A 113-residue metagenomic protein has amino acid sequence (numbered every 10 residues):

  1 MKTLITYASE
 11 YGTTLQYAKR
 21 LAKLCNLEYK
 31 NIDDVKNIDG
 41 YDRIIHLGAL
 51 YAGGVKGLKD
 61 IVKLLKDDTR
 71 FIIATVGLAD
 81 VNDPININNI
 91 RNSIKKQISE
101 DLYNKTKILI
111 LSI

Functional and structural regions predicted by a protein language model:
M1-K2, D42: Short, surface-exposed connector motifs at secondary-structure boundaries
K2-L24: N-terminal beta1-alpha1 ligand-phosphate binding loop
G12, K36, D80: Flexible, glycine-rich phosphate/dinucleotide-binding loops and adjacent beta-alpha linkers at cofactor/substrate
L24-E28, G40-H46, L50-I113: FMN-binding flavodoxin-like domain, especially the glycine-rich phosphate-binding loop
N31: Catalytic-core regions of hydrolytic enzymes
D34-G40: Short amphipathic alpha-helix with an adjacent loop that forms part of the alpha/beta core around
